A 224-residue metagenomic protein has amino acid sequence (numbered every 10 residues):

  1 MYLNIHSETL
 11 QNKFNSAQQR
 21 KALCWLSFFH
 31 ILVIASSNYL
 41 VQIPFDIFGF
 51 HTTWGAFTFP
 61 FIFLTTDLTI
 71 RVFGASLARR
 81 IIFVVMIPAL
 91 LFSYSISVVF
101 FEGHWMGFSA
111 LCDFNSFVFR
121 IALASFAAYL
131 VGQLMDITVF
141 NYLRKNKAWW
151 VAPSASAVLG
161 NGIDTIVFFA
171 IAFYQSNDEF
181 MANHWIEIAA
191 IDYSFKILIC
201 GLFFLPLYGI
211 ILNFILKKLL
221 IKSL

Functional and structural regions predicted by a protein language model:
Y2-F83, L90: Hydrophobic transmembrane alpha-helices
Y2-H6, L10-Q11, V151, I166-Y174 (+1 more regions): Alpha-helical transmembrane segments and their cytosolic interface
S16-R20, A110-N115, L143-K147, N177-A182: Helix-boundary and loop/linker segments of multi-pass membrane transporters
T53, F57, L111-A124, I188-D192: Short aromatic-rich membrane-water interface segments that cap or initiate transmembrane helices in multi-pass membrane
A89-W105, N161: Transmembrane alpha-helix/helix-exit interface in multi-pass inner-membrane proteins
V98-V118: Membrane-interface interhelical connector segments
K145-G162: Internal alpha-helical transmembrane segments of multi-pass membrane proteins
